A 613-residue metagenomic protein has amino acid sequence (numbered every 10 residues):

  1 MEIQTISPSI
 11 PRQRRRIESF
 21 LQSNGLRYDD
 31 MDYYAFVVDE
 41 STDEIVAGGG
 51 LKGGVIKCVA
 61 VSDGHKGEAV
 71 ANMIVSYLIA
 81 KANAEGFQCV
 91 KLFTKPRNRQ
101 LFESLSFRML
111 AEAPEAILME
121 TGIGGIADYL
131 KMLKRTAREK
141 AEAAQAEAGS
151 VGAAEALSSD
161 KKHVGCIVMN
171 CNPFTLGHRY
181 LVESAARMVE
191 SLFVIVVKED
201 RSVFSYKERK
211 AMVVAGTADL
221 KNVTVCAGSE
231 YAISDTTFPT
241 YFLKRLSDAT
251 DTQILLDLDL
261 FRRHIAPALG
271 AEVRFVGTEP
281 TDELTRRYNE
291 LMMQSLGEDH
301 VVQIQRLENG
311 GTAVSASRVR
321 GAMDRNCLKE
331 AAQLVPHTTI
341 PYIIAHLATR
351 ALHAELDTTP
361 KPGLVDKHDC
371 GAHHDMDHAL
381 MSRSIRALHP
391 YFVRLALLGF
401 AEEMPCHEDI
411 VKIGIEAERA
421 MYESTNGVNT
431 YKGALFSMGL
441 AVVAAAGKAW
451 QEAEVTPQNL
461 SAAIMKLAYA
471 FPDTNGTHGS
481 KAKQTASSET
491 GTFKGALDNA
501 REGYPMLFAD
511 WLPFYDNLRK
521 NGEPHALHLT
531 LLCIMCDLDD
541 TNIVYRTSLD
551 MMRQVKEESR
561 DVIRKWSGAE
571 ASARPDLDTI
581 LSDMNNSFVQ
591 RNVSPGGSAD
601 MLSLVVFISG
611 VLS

Functional and structural regions predicted by a protein language model:
M1-Y28, D39, V55: Short amphipathic alpha-helix that is part of the acyltransferase structural core
F36, D43-A60: Conserved beta-strand in the GNAT
C58-M73, E85, Q100: Conserved glycine-rich acetyl-CoA-binding loop
G67-A80, H178-E183: Conserved acetyl-CoA-binding loop-helix of GNAT-fold acetyltransferases
A82-T94: Conserved GNAT acetyl-CoA-binding A-motif
T94, F102-F107, E112-I343: Nucleotidyltransferase catalytic core that binds NTPs
P341-E403, H407, A445-N586: Phosphate-rich cofactor/ligand-interacting catalytic cores and adjacent structured alpha/beta frameworks
P390-A446: Long, hydrophobic/aromatic-enriched structural stretches that serve as scaffold segments
